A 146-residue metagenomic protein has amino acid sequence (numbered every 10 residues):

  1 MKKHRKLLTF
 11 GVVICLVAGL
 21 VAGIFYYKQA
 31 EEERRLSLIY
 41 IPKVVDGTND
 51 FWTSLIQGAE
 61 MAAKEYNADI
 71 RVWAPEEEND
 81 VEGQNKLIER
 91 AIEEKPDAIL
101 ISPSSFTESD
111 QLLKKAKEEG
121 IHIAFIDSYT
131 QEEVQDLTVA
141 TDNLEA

Functional and structural regions predicted by a protein language model:
M1-R5: Short, Lys/Arg-rich N-terminal segment immediately upstream of the first membrane anchor
T9-G23: Hydrophobic membrane-insertion alpha-helices, especially the h-region of bacterial N-terminal signal peptides
Y26-L55, E65, V72, D136-L137: Short beta-strand segments enriched in small/hydrophobic residues
N49-E60, V81, N85, L144: Short, surface-exposed alpha-helical segments at coil->helix boundaries
R71-E93: Structural motif
V72-E76, S102, D127: Residue-level recognition of beta-strand->loop/alpha-helix junctions
I92-P103, H122-I126: Periplasmic-binding protein-like
F106-E145: Flexible loop/hinge segments that line or gate small-molecule binding clefts
